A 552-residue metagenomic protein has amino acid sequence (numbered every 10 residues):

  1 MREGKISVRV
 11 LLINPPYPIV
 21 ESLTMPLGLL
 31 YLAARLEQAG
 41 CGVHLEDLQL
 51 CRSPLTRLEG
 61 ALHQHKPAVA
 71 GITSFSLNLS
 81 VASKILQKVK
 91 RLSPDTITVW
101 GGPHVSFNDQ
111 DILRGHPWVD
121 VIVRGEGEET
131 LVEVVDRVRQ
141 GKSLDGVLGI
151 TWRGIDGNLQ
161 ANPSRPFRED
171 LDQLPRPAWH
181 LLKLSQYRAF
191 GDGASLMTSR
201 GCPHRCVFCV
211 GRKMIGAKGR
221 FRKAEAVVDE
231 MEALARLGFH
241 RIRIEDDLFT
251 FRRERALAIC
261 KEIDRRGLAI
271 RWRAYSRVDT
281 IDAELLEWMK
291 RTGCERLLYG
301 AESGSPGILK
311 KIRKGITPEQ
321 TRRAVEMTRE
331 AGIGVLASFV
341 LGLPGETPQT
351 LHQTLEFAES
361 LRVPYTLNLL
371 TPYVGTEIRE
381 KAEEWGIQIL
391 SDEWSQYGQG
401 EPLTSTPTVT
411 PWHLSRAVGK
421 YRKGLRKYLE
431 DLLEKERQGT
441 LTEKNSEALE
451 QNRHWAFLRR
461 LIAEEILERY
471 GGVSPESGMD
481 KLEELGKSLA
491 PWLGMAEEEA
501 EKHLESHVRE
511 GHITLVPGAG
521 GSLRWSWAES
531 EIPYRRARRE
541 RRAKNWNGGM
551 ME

Functional and structural regions predicted by a protein language model:
R2-I13, E21, E59, A68 (+2 more regions): Radical SAM enzyme core and accessory elements
V10, G42-V43, T96-T98, I242 (+3 more regions): Hydrophobic anchor at the start of a short beta-strand that flanks the dinucleotide cofactor-binding loop
N14, L45-R52, T73, K213 (+2 more regions): Residue-level recognition of beta-strand->loop/alpha-helix junctions
Y17-L27, S74-L79: A short, glycine/small-residue-rich beta-strand->loop->alpha-helix junction that serves as a flexible
T24-Y31, E499: Conserved alpha-helical elements of sugar-nucleotide-dependent glycosyltransferases
R35-R168, G375, V516: Glycine-rich beta-alpha loop elements in corrinoid/cobalamin-binding modules across cobalamin-dependent enzymes
D111-E129, R291-R296, E356-L367: Structural recognition of alpha->loop->beta junctions
D172-L336, L341-L343, T347, H352 (+1 more regions): Radical SAM [4Fe-4S] cluster-binding motif and immediate context
